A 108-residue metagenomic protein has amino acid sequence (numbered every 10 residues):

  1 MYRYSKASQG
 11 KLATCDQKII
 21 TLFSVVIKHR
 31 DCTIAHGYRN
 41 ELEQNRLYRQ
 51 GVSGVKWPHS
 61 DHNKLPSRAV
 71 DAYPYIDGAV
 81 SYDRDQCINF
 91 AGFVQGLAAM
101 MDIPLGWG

Functional and structural regions predicted by a protein language model:
M1-R3, L47, P74: Intrinsically disordered, low-complexity N-terminal regions enriched in serine/proline/glycine with scattered basic
M1-T33: Active-site acidic/histidine clusters and adjacent loop/turn architecture that either coordinate catalytic ions
K6-Q9, Q50-W57: Phosphate-binding glycine-rich loops and adjacent basic patches that engage nucleotide phosphates, nucleic-acid
A13, V55-G108: Catalytic cores and adjacent binding grooves of peptidoglycan-active enzymes
Q17, T21, L42, N89: Short, well-structured alpha-helical interface segments that form or flank functional binding sites
F23-V52, M100: Extended, low-complexity, intrinsically disordered C-terminal regulatory tails of eukaryotic serine/threonine kinases
